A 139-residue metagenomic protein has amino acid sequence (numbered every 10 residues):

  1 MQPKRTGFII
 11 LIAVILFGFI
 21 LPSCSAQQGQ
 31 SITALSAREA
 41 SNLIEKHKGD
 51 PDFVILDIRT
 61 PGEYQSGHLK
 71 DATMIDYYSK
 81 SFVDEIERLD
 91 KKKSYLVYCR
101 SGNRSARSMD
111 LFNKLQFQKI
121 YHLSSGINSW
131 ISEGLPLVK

Functional and structural regions predicted by a protein language model:
Q2-F53, G62-S94, N103-K139: Rhodanese-like catalytic fold shared by cysteine-dependent sulfurtransferases and DSP/PTP-type phosphatases
I55-D57: Structural scaffold elements adjacent to functional motifs in cytosolic proteins
V97-Y98: Short, surface-exposed ligand- or partner-binding patches at beta-edge/loop junctions that are enriched in aromatics
